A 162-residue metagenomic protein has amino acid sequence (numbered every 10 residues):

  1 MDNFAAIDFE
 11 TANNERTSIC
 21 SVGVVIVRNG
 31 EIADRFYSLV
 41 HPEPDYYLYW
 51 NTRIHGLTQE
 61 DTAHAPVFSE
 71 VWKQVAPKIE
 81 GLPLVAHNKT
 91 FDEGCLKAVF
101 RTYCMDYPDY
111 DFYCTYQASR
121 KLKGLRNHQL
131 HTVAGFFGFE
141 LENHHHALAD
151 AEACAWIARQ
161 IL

Functional and structural regions predicted by a protein language model:
M1-D109, G124-N127, H131-H145: Conserved non-catalytic scaffold segment of RNase H-like nuclease domains
T11-N13, Q117, A153: Short, glycine/acidic-enriched loop or turn micro-motifs at the edges of active sites
L96, A118, C154-A158: Buried hydrophobic packing segments
D106-S119: Conserved beta-strand -> loop -> alpha-helix junction used to position metal-binding or nucleic-acid-contacting
K123, L162: Hydrophobic/aromatic-lined pockets within catalytic cores
F137, Q160-I161: Change "in soluble alpha/beta enzymes" to "in soluble alpha/beta proteins
H146-Q160: Acidic, divalent-metal-coordinating active-site segment for phosphoryl/phosphodiester hydrolysis, typified by short
